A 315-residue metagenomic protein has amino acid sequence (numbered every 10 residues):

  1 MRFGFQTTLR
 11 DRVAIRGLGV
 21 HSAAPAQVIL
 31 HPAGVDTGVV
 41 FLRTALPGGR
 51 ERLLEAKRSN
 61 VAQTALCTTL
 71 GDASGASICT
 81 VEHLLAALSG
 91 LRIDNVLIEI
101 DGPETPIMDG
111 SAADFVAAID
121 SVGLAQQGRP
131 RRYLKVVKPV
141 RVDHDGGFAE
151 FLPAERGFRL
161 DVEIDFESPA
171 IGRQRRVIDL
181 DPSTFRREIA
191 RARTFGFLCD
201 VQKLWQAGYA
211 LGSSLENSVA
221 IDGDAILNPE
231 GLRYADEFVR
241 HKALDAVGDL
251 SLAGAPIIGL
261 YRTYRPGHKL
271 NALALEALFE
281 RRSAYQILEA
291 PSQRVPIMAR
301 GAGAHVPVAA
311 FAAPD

Functional and structural regions predicted by a protein language model:
M1-D94, E99-D315: C-terminal regulatory domains involved in ligand/effector binding and gene-expression control
